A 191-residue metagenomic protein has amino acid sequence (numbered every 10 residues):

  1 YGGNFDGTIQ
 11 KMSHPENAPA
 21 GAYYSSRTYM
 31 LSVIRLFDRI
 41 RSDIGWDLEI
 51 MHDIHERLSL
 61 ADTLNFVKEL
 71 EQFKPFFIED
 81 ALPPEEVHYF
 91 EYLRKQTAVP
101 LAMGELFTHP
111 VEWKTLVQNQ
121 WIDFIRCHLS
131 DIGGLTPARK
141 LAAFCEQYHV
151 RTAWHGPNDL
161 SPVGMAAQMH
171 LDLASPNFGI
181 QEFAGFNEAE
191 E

Functional and structural regions predicted by a protein language model:
Y1-Q96: Metal-dependent enolase-superfamily TIM-barrel catalytic cores that perform enediolate-based chemistry
K68, K74-F77, P83-E191: Shared catalytic-loop signature of beta/alpha-barrel
